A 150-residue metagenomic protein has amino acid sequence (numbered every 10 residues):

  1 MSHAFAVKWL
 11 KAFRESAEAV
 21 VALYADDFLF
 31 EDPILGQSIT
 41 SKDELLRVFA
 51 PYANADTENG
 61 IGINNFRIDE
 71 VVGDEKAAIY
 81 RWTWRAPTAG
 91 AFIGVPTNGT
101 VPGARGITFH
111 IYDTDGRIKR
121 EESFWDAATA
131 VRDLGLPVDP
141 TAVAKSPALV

Functional and structural regions predicted by a protein language model:
M1-V150: C-terminal and inter-domain tail/linker signature
